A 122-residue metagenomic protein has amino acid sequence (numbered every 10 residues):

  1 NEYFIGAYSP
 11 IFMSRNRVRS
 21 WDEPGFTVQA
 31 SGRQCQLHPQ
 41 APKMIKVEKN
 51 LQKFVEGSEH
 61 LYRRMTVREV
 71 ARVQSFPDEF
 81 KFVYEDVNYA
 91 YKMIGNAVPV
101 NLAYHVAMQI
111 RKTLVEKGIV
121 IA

Functional and structural regions predicted by a protein language model:
N1-A122: C-terminal target-recognition/interaction regions appended to catalytic cores
